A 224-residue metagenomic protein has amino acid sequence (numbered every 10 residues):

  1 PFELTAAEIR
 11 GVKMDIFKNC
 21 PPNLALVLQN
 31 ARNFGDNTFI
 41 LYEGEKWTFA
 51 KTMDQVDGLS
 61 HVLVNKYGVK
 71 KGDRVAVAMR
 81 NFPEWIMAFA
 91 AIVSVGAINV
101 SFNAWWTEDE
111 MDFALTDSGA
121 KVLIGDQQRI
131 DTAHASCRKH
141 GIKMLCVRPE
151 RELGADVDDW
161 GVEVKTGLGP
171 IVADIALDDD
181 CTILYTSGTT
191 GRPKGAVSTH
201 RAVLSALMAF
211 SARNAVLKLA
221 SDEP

Functional and structural regions predicted by a protein language model:
V12-P21, E152-D180: Flexible, low-complexity linker/hinge segments
N19, D36-K70, R74-A90, T107-D112: Conserved AMP-binding/adenylate-forming core of the ANL superfamily
V27-Q29, V64, P83-F102, M111-D112 (+1 more regions): Hydrophobic alpha-helical segments in the ANL/AMP-binding
T48-A50, C181-M208: Conserved AMP-binding A3 loop
M53-H61, A196-D222: Conserved structural elements of the adenylate-forming
S94-V162: Structural core segment of the AMP-binding/adenylate-forming
G167-Y185, R192, L217-P224: Conserved pre-ATP/AMP-binding loop-to-beta segment of ANL
